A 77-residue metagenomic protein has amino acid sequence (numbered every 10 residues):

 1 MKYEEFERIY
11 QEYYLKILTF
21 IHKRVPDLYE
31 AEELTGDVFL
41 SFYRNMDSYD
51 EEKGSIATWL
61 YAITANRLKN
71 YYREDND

Functional and structural regions predicted by a protein language model:
M1-T19: A short, charge-rich alpha-helical start-of-domain segment used by transcription regulators
Y3, E7, L28, K53 (+1 more regions): Short, structured helix-loop boundary elements
R8, T19, E32-E33, T58: Residue-level preference for short helical/loop micro-motifs built around acidic side chains
Y10, L28-N45: Conserved RNAP core-binding helix
E33-L40, G54-N66: Structural recognition of an alpha-helix C-terminal capping motif at a helix-to-coil junction
F39-K53, E74-D75: Sigma70-family region 2
A62-D77: Arg/Lys-rich amphipathic alpha helix in sigma70-family domain 2
